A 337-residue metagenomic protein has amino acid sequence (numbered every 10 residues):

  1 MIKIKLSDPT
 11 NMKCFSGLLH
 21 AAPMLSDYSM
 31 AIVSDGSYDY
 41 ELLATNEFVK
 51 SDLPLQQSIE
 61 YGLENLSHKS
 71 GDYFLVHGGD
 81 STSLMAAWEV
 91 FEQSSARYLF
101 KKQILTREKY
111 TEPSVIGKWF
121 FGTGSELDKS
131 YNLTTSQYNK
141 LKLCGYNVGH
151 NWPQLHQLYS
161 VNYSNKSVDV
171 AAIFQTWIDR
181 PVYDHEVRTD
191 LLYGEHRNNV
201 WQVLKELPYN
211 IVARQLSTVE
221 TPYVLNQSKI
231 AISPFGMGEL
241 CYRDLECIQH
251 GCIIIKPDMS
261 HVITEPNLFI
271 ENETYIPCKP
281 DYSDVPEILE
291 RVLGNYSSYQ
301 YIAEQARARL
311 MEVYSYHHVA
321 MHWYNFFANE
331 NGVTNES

Functional and structural regions predicted by a protein language model:
I2-M30, S34-Y242, I255-E271, H317 (+2 more regions): Nucleotide-sugar donor-binding catalytic core of glycosyltransferases
I248-Q249: Short alpha-helix at the nucleotide-sugar/activated-sugar donor binding site of glycosyltransferases and closely
I276, D281-S298: C-terminal "capping" alpha-helix adjacent to the active site of nucleotide-linked donor transferases in cell-envelope
L293-G294, F327-N335: Short, hydrophobic alpha-helical segments
S297-A328: A charged, aromatic-enriched C-terminal amphipathic alpha-helix characteristic of glycosyltransferases across folds
